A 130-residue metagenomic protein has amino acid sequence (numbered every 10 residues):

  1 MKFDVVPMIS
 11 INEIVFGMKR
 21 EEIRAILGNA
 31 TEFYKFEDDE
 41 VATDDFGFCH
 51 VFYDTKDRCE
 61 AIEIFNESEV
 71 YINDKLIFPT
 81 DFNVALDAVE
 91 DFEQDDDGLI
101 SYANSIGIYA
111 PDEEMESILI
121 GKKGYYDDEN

Functional and structural regions predicted by a protein language model:
M1-N130: Short helix/turn-capping signatures at newly exposed starts of structured segments
